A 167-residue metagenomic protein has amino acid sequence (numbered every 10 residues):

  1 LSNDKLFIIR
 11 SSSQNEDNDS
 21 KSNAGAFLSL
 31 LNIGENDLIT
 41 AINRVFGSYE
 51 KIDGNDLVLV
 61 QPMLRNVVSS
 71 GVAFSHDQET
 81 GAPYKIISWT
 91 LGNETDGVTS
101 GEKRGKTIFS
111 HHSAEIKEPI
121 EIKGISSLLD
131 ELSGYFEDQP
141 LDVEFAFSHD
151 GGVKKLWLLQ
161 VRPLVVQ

Functional and structural regions predicted by a protein language model:
L1-Q167: Nucleotide/phosphate-binding sheet-loop regions of phosphoryl- and nucleotidyl-transfer enzymes
